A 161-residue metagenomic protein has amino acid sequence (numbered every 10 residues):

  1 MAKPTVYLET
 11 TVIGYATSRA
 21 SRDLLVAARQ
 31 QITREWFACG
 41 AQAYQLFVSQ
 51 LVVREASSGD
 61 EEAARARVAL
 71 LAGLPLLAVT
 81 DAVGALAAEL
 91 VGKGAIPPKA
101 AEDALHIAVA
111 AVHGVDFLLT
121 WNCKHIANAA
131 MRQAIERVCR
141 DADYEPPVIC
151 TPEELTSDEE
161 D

Functional and structural regions predicted by a protein language model:
M1-V48, S57-V68, G92-P98, R132-I135 (+1 more regions): Short, well-structured N-terminal submotif of metal-dependent ribonuclease cores
T5, Q45, L76, L118 (+1 more regions): A residue-level structural signature of the nucleotidyltransferase/glycosyltransferase Rossmann-like core
V12-I13, V52-R54, K124-I126, L155-T156: Short, solvent-exposed loop/turn segments at secondary-structure junctions
Q42, A72-L74, D143-P147: A short helix-to-beta-strand connector/capping loop
Q50, T80, P152-E153: Residues at the C-termini of beta-strands that transition into short coil/loop
A66-L70, P75-A78, T151: Extended, non-globular alpha-helical segments
G73-Q133, T156, D161: Active-site neighborhoods of divalent-metal-dependent phosphate/nucleic-acid chemistry enzymes
D143-D161: Short, C-terminally biased terminal segments at protein or domain edges
